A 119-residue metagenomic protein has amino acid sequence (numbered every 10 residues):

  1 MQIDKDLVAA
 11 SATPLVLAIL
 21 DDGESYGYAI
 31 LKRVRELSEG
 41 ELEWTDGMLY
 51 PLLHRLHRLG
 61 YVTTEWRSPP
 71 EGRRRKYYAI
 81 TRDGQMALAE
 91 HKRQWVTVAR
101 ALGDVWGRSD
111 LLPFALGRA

Functional and structural regions predicted by a protein language model:
D4, R67-S68: Short, solvent-exposed loop/turn elements at beta->coil junctions and helix N-caps that rim active or binding pockets
D4-M48: N-terminal helix-turn-helix DNA-binding core of bacterial DNA-binding proteins
Y50-H57: Short, hydrophobic-biased segments on the C-terminal half of alpha helices that form "recognition helices"
G60: Glycine-centered, phosphate/nucleic-acid-interacting loop/turn motifs that mediate DNA/RNA or nucleotide
T64: Short beta-strand "wing" residues that participate in macromolecule-binding interfaces
P70-K92: Basic, amphipathic "hinge/linker" alpha-helix immediately C-terminal to the N-terminal HTH DNA-binding motif
M86-A119: Amphipathic alpha-helical dimerization/coiled-coil segments that flank or bridge DNA-binding/regulatory modules
